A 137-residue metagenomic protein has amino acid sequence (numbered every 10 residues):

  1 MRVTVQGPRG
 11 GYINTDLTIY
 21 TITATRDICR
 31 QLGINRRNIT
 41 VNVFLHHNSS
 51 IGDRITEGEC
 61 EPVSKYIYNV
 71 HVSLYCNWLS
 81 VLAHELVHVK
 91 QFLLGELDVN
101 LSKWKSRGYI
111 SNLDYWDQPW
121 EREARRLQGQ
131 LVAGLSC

Functional and structural regions predicted by a protein language model:
M1-K65, Y75, G134: Auxiliary, metal-adjacent structural segments of Zn-dependent hydrolase domains
S64-L82: Short pre-active-site segment immediately N-terminal to the catalytic Zn-binding motif
C76, S80, F92-R126: Post-HEXXH active-site segment of zinc metalloproteases
A83-Q91: Short active-site segment of divalent metal-dependent hydrolases/proteases that encodes the spacing between
Q91-F92, A133: A generic secondary-structure boundary signal that marks alpha-helix termini
Q128-C137: Short helix/loop segments within enzyme catalytic domains that coordinate or immediately flank catalytic cofactors
